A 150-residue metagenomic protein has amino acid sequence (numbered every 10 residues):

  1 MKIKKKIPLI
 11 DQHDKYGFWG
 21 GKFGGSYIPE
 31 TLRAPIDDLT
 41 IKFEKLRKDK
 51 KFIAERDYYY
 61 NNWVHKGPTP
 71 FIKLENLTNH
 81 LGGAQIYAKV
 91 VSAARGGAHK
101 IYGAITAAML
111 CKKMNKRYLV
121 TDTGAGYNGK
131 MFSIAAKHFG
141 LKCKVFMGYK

Functional and structural regions predicted by a protein language model:
M1-K150: PLP-dependent amino-acid enzyme catalytic core
